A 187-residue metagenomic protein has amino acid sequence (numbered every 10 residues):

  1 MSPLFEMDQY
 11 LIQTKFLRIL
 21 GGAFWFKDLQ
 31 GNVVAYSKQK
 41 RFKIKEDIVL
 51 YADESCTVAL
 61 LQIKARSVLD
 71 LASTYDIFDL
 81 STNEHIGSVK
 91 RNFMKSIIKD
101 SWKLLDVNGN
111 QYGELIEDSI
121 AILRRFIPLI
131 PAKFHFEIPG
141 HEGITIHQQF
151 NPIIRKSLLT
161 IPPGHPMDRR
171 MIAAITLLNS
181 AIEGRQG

Functional and structural regions predicted by a protein language model:
M1-L61, A65-T74, E84-H85, N92-G187: Low-complexity or membrane-interfacial segments used for flexible interactions
F78-L80: Contiguous hydrophobic, core-forming segments of folded domains
